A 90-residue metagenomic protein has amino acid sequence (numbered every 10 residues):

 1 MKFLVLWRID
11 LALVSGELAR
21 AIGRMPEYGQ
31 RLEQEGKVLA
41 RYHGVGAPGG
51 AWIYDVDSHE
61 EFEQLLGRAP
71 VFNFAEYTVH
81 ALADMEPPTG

Functional and structural regions predicted by a protein language model:
M1-G90: Conserved, structured core segments of small domains
